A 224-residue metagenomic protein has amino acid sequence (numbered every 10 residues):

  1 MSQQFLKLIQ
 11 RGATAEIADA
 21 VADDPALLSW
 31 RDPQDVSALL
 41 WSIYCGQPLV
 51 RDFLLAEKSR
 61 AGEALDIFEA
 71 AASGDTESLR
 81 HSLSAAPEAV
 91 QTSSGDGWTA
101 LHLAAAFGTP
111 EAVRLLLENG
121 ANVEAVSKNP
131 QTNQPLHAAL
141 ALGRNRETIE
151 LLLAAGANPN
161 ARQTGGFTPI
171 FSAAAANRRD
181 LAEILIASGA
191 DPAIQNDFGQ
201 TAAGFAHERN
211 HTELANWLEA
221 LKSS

Functional and structural regions predicted by a protein language model:
M1-D32, S73-G95, A100: N-terminal segments that cap or nucleate solenoid repeat domains
M1-F5, W30-A38, G62-E69, T92-A100 (+3 more regions): Ankyrin-repeat boundary/"N-cap" motif
M1-K7, R51-A72, A85, A155 (+3 more regions): Ankyrin-repeat-protein effector appendages
K7-A13, W41-Q47, E69-D75, L103-T109 (+3 more regions): Ankyrin repeat A-helix N-terminal signature
A13-V21, Q47-L55, D75-L83, T109-L117 (+3 more regions): Ankyrin repeat structural motif
L27-L28, A61, A89-V90, V123 (+2 more regions): Ankyrin-repeat inter-repeat connecting loop/turn
Q34-R60: Long, contiguous interaction/recruitment modules in multidomain scaffold/adaptor proteins
N160-F205: Ankyrin-repeat and related helical/solenoid repeat scaffolds used for protein-protein interactions
